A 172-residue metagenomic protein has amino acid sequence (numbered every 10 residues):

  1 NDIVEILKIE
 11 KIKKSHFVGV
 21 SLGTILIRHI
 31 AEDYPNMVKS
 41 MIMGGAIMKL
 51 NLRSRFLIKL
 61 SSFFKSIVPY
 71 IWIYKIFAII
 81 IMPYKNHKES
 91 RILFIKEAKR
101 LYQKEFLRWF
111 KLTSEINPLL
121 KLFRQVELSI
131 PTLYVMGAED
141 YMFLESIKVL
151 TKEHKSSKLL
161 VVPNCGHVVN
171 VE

Functional and structural regions predicted by a protein language model:
D2-S15: Conserved acidic catalytic loop of the alpha/beta-hydrolase fold
F17-G19, G44: Short beta-strand immediately N-terminal to the catalytic nucleophile in serine-hydrolase-like folds
G19-G23, I27: Gly/Ala-rich beta-loop-alpha elbow adjacent to hydrolase catalytic centers
E32-D33, K39-V68: Flexible "cap/lid" loop of the alpha/beta hydrolase fold
L52-S54, I71-V126: Conserved alpha/beta-hydrolase catalytic His-Asp/Glu region
L128, Y134-M136: Short beta-strand/loop motif that positions the catalytic acidic residue of the alpha/beta-hydrolase fold
Y141-I147: Conserved alpha/beta-hydrolase "acid-adjacent" motif
C165-E172: Catalytic histidine-centered segment of alpha/beta-hydrolase-like enzymes
